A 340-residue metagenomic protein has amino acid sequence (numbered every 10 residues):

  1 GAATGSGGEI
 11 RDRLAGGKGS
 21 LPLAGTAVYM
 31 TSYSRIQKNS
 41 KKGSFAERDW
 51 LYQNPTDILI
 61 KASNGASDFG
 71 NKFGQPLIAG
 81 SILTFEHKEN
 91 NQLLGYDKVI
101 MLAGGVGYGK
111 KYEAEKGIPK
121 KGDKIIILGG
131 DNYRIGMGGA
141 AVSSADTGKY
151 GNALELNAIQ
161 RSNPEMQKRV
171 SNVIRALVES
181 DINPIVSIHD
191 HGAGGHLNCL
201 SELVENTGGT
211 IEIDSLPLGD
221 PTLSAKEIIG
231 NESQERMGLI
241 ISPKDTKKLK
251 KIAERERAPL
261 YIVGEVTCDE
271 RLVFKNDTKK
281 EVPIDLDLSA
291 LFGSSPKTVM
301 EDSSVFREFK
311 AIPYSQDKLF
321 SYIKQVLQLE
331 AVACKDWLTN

Functional and structural regions predicted by a protein language model:
G1-N340: Glycine/proline-enriched, intrinsically flexible loops and inter-domain linkers
